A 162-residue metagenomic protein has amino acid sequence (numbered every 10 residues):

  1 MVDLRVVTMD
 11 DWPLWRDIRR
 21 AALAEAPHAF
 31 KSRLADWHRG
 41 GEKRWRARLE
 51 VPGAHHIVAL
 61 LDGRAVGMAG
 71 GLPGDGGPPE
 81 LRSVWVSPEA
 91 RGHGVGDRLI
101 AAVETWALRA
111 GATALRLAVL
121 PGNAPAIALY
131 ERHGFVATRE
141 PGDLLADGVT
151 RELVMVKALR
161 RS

Functional and structural regions predicted by a protein language model:
M1-L4: Extreme N-terminal starter segment of soluble prokaryotic enzymes
V6-E89, I100-A102, W106, T138-D143 (+1 more regions): Acetyl-CoA-dependent GNAT
A35, H93, G148: Flexible, glycine- and charge-enriched loops at secondary-structure boundaries
R64, S83, S87-A101, T105-A110 (+3 more regions): Conserved glycine-rich acetyl-CoA-binding loop
P78, R109, D147-V149: Short, flexible hinge/linker loops that cap or flank conserved catalytic cores
P79, H93, L153: Glycine-centered loop/turn positions within well-structured domains that cap or flank conserved ligand/cofactor-binding
T113-R116, L120-I127, E131-S162: C-terminal "cap" of GNAT-fold acetyltransferases
